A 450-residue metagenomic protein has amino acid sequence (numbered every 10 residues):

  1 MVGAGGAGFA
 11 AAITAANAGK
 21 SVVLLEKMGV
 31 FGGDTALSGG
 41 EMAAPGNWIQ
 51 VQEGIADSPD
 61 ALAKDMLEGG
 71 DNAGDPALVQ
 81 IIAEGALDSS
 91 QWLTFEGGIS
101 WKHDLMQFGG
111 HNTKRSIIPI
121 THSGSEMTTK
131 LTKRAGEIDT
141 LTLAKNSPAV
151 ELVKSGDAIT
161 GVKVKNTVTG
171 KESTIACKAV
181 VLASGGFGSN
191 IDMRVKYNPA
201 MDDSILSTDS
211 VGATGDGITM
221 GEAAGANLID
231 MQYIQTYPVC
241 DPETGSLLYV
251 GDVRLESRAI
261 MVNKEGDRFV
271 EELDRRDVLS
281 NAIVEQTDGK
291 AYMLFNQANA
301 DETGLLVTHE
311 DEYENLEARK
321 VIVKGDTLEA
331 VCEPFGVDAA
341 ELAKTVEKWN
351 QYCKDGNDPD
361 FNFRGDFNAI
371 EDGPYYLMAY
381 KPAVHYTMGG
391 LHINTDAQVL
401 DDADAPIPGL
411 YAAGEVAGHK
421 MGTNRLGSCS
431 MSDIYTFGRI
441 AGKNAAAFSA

Functional and structural regions predicted by a protein language model:
M1-L24, A446: N-terminal Rossmann-like FAD-binding beta1-loop-alpha1 element of flavoenzymes
V2, L25, A149, V162 (+1 more regions): Short hydrophobic core segments
G5, G29, R254-E256, H385-T387: Short, small/polar residue-rich loop motifs at catalytic or cofactor-binding pockets
S21, K27-T142, N146, E151 (+4 more regions): Conserved N-terminal/central alpha/beta ligand/cofactor-binding core
E151, E341-N424: A glycine-rich dinucleotide-binding beta-alpha-beta segment and adjacent secondary-structure elements that constitute
K171, I175-D241, L248, F437-I440: Glycine-rich loop(s) and the adjacent beta-strand/alpha-helix scaffold that form part
I218-M220, A224-V337: An anion/pyrophosphate-binding glycine-rich loop and adjacent beta-alpha core in soluble alpha-beta enzymes
M220-N227, A343-V346, I434-A450: Internal hydrophobic alpha-helix adjacent to the cofactor/substrate pocket in enzyme cavities
